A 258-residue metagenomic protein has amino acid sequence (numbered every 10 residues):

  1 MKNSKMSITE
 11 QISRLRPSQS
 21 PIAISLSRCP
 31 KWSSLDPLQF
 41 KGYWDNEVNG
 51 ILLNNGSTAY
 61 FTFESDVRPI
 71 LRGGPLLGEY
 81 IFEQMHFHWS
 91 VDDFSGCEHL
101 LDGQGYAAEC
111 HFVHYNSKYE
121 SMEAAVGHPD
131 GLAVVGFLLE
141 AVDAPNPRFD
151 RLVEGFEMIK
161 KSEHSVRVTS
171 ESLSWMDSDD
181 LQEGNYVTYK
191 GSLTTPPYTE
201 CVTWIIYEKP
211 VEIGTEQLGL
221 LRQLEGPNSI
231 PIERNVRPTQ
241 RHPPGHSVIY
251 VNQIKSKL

Functional and structural regions predicted by a protein language model:
M1-L258: Alpha-carbonic anhydrase
